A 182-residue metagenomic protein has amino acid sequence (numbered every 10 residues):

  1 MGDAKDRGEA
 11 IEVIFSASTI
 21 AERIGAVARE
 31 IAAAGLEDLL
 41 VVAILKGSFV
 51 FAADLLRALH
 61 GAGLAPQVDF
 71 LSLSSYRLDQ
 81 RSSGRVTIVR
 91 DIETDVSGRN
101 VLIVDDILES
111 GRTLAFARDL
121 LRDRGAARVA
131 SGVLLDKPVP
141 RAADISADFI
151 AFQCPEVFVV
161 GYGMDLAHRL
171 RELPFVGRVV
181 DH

Functional and structural regions predicted by a protein language model:
M1-H182: PRPP-associated nucleotide enzymes
